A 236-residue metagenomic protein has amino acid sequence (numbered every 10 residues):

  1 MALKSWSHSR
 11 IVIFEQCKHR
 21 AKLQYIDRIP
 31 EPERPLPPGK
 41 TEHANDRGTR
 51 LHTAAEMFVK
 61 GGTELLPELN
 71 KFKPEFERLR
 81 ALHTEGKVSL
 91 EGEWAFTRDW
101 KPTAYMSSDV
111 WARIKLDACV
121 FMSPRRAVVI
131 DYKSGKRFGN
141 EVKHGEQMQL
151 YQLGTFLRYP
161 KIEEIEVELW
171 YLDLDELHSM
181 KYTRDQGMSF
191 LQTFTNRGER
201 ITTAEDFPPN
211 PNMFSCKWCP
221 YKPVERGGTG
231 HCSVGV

Functional and structural regions predicted by a protein language model:
L3-T63, E91-G92: Nuclease catalytic cores
S5-W6, T97-P102, S108, N140-K143 (+1 more regions): Metal-dependent nuclease catalytic regions and adjoining charged, substrate-binding loops involved in nucleic-acid end
Y25-D27, P35-P38, P67-N70, G86-E93 (+1 more regions): Short coil/turn segments at secondary-structure boundaries
D27, K133-K136, Y171, R184: A short beta-strand motif that forms part of the nucleic acid-binding face of small beta-barrel RNA-binding folds
P32-P35, V128-V129, R137-G139, L177-S179: Short small-residue beta-strand/loop micro-motif enriched in glycine and branched aliphatics
H43-R47, F138-G145: Active-site metal-coordination segments of metallo-dependent hydrolases
R50, E146-G154: Short amphipathic alpha-helical face segments that pack within enzyme cores and frequently flank/anchor catalytic
T53-D131, G135-G139, P160-E168: Catalytic cores of nuclease domains that cleave nucleic-acid phosphodiester backbones
